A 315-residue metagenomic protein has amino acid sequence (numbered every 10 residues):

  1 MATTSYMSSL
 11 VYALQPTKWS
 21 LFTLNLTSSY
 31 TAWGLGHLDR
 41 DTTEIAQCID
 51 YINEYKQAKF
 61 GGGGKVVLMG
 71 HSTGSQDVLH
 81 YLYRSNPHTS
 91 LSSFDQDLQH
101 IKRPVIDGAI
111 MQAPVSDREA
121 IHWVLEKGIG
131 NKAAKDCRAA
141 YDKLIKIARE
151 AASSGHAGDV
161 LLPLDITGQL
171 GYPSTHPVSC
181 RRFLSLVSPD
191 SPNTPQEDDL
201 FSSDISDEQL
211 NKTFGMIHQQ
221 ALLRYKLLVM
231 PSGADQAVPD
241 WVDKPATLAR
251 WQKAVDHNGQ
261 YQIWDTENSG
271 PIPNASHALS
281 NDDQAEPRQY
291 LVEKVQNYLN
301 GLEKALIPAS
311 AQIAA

Functional and structural regions predicted by a protein language model:
M1-T31, Y51, P239-W241: Short, surface-exposed "cap/lid" segments of acyl-processing enzymes
A2-Y6, T27-G64: Catalytic nucleophile-loop/oxyanion-hole region of alpha/beta-hydrolase and closely related hydrolase-like folds
T4-Y6, L35-H37, H122-V124, V242-D243 (+1 more regions): Short coil/turn segments at secondary-structure boundaries
F22-L24, Q112, M230: The conserved SAM/SAH-binding core of class I Rossmann-like methyltransferase domains, concentrating on the hydrophobic
S28-Y30, R118, D235: Feature marks short, surface-exposed loop/turn motifs that line or immediately flank catalytic pockets and channel
E54-A151, S185-V187, T194-S202: Primarily recognizes the serine-hydrolase "nucleophile elbow" in alpha/beta-hydrolase and SGNH/GDSL folds
N131-A311: Serine-hydrolase catalytic core
